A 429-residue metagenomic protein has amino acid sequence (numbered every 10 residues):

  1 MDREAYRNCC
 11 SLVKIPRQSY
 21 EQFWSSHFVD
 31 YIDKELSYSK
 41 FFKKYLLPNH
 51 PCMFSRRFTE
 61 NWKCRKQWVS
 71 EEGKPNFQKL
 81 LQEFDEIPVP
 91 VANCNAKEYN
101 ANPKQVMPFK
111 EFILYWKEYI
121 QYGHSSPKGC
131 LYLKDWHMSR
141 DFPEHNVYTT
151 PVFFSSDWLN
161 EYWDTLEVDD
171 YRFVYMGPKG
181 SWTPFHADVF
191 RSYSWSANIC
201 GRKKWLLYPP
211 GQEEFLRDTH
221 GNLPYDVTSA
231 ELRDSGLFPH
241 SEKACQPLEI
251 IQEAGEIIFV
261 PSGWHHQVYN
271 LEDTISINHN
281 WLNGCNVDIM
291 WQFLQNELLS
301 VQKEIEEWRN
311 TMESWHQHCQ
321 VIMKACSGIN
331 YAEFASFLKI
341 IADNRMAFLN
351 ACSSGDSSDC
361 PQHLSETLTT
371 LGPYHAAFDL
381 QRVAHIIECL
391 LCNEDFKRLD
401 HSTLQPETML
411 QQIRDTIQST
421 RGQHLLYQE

Functional and structural regions predicted by a protein language model:
M1-I257, Y269-E429: N-terminal accessory scaffold of Fe(II)-dependent oxygenases
W264-H266: Short, charged beta-turn/beta-strand-edge "cap" motif at the junction between a beta-strand and an adjacent loop
